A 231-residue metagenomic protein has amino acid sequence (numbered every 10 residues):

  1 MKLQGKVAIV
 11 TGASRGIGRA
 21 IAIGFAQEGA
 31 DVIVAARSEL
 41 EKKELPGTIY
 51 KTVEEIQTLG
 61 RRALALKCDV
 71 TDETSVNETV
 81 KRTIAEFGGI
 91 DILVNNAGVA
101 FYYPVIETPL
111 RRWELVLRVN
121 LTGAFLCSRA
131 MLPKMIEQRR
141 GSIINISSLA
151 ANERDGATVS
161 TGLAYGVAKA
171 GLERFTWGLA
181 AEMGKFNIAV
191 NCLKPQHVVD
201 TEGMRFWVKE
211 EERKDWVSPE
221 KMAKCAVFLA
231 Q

Functional and structural regions predicted by a protein language model:
V7, S14-R15: Conserved glycine-rich cofactor-binding loop
E28-K51: Conserved glycine-rich Rossmann-like NAD(P)H-binding loop of the short-chain dehydrogenase/reductase
G47, K67-T79, L110: The beta1-alpha1 cofactor-binding region of Rossmann-like NAD(H)/NADP(H)-dependent oxidoreductases
P104-V105, R112-E114: Substrate-binding pocket helix/loop in short-chain dehydrogenase/reductase
S128-R129, W177: A short, exposed helix-loop element centered on a Lys and neighboring polar residues
I144-G171, T176-W177, A181-K185, H197: Catalytic loop of short-chain dehydrogenase/reductase
K185, C192, E211-Q231: C-terminal helical subdomain
